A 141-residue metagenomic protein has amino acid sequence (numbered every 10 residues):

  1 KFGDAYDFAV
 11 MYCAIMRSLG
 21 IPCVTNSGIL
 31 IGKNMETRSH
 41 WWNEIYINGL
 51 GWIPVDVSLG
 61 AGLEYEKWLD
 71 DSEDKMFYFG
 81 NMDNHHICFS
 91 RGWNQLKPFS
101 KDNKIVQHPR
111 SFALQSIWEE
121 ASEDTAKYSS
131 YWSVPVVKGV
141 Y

Functional and structural regions predicted by a protein language model:
K1-G3: Short, conserved helix/loop micro-motifs enriched in His/Cys and acidic residues
D7-K101: Hydrophobic/aromatic-rich core segments of domains that either
G49-I53, N81-Y141: N-terminal accessory/pre-domain segments preceding catalytic cores
